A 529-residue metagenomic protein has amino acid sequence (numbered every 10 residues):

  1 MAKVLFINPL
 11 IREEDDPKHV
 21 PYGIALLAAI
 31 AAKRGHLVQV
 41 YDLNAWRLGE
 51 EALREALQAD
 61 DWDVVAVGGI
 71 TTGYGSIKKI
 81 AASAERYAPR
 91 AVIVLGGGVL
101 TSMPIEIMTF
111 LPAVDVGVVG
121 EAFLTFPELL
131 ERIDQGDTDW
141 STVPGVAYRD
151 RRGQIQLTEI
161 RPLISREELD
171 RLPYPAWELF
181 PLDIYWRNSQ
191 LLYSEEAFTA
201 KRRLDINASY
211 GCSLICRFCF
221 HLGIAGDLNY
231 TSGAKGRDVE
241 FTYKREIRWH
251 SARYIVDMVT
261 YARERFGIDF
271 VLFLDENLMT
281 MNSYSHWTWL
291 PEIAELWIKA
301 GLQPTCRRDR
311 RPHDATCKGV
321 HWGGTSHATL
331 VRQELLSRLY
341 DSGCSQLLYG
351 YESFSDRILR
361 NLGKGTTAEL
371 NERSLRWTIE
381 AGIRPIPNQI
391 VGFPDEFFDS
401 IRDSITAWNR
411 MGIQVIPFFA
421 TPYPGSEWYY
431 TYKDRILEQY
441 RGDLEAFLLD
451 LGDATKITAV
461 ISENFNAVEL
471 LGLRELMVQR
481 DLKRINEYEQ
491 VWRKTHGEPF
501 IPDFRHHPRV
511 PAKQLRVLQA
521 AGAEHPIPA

Functional and structural regions predicted by a protein language model:
A2-I7, L37, R54, D60-D63 (+5 more regions): Radical SAM enzyme core and accessory elements
V4-L5, R12, R149-A208, S232-G233 (+1 more regions): N-terminal [4Fe-4S]-dependent radical SAM core
E13-E14, P104, L214, M281-Y284 (+4 more regions): Flexible glycine/acidic-rich beta-alpha junction loops that bind and position SAM and/or redox cofactors in anaerobic
E13-I24: Glycine- and acidic-residue-enriched helix-capping/strand-helix junction motifs
I30-R166, F419, G425: Glycine-rich beta-alpha loop elements in corrinoid/cobalamin-binding modules across cobalamin-dependent enzymes
D61-W62, I268, C344, I413: Proline-aspartate-enriched helix->loop->beta-strand connector
E106-F110, L335, P394-N409: Catalytic cores of alpha/beta
E178-I386, T406: Radical SAM [4Fe-4S] cluster-binding motif and immediate context
